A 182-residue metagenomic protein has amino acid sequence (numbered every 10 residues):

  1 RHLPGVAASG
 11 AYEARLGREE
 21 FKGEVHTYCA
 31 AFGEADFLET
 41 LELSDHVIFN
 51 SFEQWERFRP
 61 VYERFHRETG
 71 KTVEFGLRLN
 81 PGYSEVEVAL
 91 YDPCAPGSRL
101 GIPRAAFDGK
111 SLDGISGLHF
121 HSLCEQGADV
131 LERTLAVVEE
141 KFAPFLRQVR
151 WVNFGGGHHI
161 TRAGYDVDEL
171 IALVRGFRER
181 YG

Functional and structural regions predicted by a protein language model:
R1-W151, Y165, L173-R180: Active-site-proximal beta-alpha core segment in soluble small-molecule metabolic enzymes
G156-I160, Y165-V167: A conserved active-site cap/scaffold subdomain adjacent to cofactor or substrate pockets
